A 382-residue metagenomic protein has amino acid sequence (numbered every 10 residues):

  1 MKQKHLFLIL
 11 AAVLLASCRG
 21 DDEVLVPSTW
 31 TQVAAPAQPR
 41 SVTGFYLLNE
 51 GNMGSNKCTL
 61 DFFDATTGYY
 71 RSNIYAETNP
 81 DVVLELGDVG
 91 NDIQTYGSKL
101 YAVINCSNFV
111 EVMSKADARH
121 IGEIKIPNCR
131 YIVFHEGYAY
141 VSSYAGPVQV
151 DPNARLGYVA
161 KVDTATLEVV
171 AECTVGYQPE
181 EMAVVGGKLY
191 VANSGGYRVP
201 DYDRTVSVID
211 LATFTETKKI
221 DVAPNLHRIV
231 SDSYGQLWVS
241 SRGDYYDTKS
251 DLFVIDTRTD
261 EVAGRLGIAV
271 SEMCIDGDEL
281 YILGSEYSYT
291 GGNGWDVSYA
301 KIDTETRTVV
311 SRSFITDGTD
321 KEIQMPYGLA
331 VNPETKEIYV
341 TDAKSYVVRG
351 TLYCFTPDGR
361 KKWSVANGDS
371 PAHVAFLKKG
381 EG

Functional and structural regions predicted by a protein language model:
M1-H5: Positively charged n-region of N-terminal signal peptides that target proteins for export
F7-L10: Sec-dependent N-terminal signal peptides
L14-S17: C-terminal motif of bacterial Sec signal peptides marking the signal peptidase cleavage site
R19-G382: Predominantly soluble domains enriched in secretory-pathway, periplasmic, or organellar proteins
